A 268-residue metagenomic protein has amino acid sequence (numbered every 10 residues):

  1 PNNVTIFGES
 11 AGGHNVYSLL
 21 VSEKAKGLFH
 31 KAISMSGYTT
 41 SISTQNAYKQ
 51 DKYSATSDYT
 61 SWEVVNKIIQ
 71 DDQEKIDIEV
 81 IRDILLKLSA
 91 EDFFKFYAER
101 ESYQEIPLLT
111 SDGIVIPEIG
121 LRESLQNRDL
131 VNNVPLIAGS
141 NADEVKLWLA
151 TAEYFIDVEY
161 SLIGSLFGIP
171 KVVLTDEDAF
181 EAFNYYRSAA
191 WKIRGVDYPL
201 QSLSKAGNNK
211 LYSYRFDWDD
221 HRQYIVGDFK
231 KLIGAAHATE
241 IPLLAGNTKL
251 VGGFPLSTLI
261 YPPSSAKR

Functional and structural regions predicted by a protein language model:
P1-K75, R82, I116, R122-T151 (+2 more regions): Serine-hydrolase-like catalytic core of hydrolytic proteins
N46, I78-S264: Substrate-gating cap/lid region and adjacent catalytic-acid/histidine neighborhood within extracellular/lumenal
